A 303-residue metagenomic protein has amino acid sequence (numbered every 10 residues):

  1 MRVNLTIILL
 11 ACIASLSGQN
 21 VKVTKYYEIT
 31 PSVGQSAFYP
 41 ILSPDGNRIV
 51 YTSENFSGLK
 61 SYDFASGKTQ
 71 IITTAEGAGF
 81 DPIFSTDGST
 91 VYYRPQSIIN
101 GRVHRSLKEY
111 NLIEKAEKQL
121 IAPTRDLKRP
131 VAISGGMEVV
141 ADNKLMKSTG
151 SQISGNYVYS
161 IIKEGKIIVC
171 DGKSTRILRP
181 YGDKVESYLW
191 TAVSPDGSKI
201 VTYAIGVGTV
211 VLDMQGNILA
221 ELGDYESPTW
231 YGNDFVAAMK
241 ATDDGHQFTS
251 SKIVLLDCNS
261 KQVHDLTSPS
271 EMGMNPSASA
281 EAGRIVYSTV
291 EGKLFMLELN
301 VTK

Functional and structural regions predicted by a protein language model:
M1-L5: Positively charged n-region of N-terminal signal peptides that target proteins for export
I8-L9, Y92: Serine/threonine-rich, low-complexity intrinsically disordered segments
L10-S17: Hydrophobic h-region of N-terminal signal peptides that target proteins for export in Gram-negative bacteria
Q19-K303: Sequence signature of WD/YWTD-type beta-propeller architectures
